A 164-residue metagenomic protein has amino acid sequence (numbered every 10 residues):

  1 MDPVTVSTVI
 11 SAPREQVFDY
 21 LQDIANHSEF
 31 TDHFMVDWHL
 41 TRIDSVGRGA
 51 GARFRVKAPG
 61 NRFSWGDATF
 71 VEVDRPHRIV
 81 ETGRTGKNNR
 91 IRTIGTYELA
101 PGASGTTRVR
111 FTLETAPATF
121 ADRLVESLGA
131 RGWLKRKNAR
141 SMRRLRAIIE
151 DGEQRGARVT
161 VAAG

Functional and structural regions predicted by a protein language model:
M1-S45, A163-G164: Hydrophobic ligand-binding cavity/cleft-lining segments
P3-T5, F63-A68, R90-G95: Short, surface-exposed coil-to-beta transition loops
S7-S11, R55, T69, E98: Generic structural detector for well-ordered beta-strands
E15-F18, A139, R143: Amphipathic alpha-helical segments that line or abut small-molecule/effector binding pockets and mediate allosteric
Y20, F30, E72-V73, R136: Conserved catalytic core of Hanks-type protein kinase domains
H39-N88, T106-R108, R140-G164: Glycine-rich portal/gate segments that line the openings of hydrophobic small-molecule binding cavities
T82-R140, G156-V159: Beta-strand/loop substructures that line and gate deep hydrophobic ligand-binding cavities in soluble
